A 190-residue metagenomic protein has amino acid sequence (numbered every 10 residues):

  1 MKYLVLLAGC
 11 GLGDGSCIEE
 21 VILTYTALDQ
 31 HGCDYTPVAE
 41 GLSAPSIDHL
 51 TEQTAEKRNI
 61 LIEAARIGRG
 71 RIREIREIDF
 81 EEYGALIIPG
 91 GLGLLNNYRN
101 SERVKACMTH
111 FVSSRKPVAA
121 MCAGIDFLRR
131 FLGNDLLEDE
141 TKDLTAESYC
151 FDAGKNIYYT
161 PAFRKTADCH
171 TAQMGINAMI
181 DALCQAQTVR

Functional and structural regions predicted by a protein language model:
Y3-T36, E56-L61, I67-R190: Active-site-adjacent pocket-lining segments in enzyme domains
V38-I62: N-terminal beta-loop-helix "entrance" segment that forms/cooperates in small-molecule cofactor or anionic ligand
